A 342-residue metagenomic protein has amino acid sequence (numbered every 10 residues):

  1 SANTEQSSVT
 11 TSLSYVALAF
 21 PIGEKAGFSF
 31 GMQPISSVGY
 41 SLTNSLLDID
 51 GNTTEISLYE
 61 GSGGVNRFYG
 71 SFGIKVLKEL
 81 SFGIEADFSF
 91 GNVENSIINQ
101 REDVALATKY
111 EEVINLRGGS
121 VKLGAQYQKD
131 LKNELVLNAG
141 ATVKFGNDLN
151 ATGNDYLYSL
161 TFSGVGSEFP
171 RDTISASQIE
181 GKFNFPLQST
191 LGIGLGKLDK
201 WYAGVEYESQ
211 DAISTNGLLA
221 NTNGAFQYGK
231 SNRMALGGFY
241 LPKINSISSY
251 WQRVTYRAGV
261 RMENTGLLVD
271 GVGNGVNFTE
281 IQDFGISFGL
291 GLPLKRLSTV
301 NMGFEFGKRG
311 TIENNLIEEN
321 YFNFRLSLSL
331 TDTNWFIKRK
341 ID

Functional and structural regions predicted by a protein language model:
S1-D342: Subset of outer-membrane beta-barrel
